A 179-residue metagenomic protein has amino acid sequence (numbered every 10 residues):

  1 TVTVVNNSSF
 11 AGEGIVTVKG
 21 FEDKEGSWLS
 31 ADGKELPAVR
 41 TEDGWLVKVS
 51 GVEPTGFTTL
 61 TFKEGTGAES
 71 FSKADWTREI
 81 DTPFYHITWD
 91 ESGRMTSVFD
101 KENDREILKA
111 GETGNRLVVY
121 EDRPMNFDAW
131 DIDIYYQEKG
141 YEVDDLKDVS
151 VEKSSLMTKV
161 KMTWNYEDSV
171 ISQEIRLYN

Functional and structural regions predicted by a protein language model:
T1-N179: Catalytic and substrate-binding regions of extracellular carbohydrate-active enzymes, especially polysaccharide lyases
